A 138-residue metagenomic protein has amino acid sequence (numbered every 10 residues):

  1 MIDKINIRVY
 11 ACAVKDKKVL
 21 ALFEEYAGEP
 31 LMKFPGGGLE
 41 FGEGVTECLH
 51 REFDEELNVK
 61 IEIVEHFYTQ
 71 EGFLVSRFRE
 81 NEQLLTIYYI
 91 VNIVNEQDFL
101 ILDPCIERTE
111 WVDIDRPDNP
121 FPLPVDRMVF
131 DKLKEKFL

Functional and structural regions predicted by a protein language model:
M1-F34: N-terminal strand-loop-strand
D3-I5, L31, R79-L85, D103-I106: A generic structural micro-feature
V9-A11, H66, Y89-V91: A structural signal for short, well-ordered beta-strand segments
K15-K18, E25, N92-Q97, I114-R116: Short loop segments at secondary-structure junctions
F34-P35, L39-Y68: The catalytic Nudix box helix
G72-D98, E110: Active-site-adjacent beta-strand/loop module that shapes the phosphate/pyrophosphate-binding cleft
I90, L100-D131: NUDIX/MutT-family hydrolases
